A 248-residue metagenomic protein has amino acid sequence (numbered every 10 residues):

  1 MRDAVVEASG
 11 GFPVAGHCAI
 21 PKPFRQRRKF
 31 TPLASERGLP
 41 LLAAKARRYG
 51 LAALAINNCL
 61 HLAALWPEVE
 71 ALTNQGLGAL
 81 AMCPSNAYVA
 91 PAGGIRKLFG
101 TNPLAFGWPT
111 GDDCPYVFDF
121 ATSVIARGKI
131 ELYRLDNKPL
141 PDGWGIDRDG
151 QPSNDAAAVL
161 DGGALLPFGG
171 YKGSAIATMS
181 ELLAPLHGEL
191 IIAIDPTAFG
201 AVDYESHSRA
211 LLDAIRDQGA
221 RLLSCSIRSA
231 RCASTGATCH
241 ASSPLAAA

Functional and structural regions predicted by a protein language model:
M1-A43: Active-site cofactor/substrate anionic-group-binding motifs, chiefly glycine- and Lys/Arg-rich phosphate-binding loops
H17-I20, R48-A52, N74-G78, G100-P103 (+4 more regions): Short coil/turn connectors at secondary-structure junctions
E36, P40, A44-M82: A glycine-rich phosphate/pyrophosphate-binding beta-strand-loop-alpha-helix module
N57, L80-C83, G107-P109, F118-A121 (+1 more regions): Short beta-strand segments
V89-A157: Phosphate/diphosphate-binding glycine-rich loops and adjacent basic-rich segments that engage nucleotide
L135-H187: Secondary-shell segments that build the walls of catalytic and ion/ligand-binding clefts
L186-A248: Catalytic-core signal marking the mid-to-C-terminal active-site face
